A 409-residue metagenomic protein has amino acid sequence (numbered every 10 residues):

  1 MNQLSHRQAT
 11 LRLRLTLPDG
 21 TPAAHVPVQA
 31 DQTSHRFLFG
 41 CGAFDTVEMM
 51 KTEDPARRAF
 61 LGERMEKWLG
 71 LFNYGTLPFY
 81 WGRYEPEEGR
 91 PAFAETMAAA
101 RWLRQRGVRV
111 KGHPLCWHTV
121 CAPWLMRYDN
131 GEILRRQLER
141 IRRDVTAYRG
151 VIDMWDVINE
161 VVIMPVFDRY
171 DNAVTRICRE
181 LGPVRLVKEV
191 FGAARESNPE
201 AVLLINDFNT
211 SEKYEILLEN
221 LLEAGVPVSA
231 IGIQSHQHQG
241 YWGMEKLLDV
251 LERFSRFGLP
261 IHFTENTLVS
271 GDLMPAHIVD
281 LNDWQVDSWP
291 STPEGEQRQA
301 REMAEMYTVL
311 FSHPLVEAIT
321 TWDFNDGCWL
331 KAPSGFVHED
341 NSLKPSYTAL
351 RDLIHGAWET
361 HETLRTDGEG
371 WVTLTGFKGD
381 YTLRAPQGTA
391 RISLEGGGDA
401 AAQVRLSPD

Functional and structural regions predicted by a protein language model:
M1-E48, Y74, R83-P86, K111 (+5 more regions): Beta-strand-rich domain onsets/edges
L4, T16-P18, Q32-P55, A59-G62 (+9 more regions): Cell-envelope and extracellular/periplasmic
F39-A43, F72-L77, V108-P114, D153-V157 (+4 more regions): Hydrophobic faces of well-ordered beta-strands that scaffold small-molecule active sites in alpha/beta enzyme cores
F44-V47, D54-A59, A173-N282: Noncatalytic carbohydrate-binding groove/subsite architecture in carbohydrate-active enzymes
K51-A56, F60-G70, V372-D380: Short Pro-Gly-centered beta-turn/loop motif in secreted/extracellular proteins
E63-L71, A92-W102, R106, R140 (+6 more regions): A general structural detector for well-ordered alpha-helical segments in enzyme core domains, enriched
G70, Y74-E88, T96-V202: Substrate-binding cleft and catalytic face of glycoside hydrolase catalytic domains, especially the flexible beta-alpha
A147, D156, V161-A193, D249-P260 (+1 more regions): Aromatic-rich peripheral "rim/lid" segments of glycoside hydrolase catalytic domains that contact and position glycan
